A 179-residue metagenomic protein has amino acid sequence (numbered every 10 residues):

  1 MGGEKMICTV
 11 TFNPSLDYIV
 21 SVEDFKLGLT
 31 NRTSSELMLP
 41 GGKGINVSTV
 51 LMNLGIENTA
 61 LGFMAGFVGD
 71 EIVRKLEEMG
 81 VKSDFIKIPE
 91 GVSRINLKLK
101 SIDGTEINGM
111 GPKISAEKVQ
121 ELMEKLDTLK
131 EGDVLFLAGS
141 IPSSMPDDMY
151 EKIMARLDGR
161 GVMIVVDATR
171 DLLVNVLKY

Functional and structural regions predicted by a protein language model:
M1-L61, E71: Glycine-rich phosphate/adenosyl-contacting loop at the front of the ribokinase-like
E4-K5, E131-G132, G161: A general structural motif
C8-V10, E106-I107, V134-F136, V165: Structural motif
V10-P14, F63-G66, I88, S140 (+1 more regions): Cofactor-binding loop segments of dinucleotide-utilizing enzymes, especially the Rossmann-like FAD- and NAD(P)+-binding
N13-S15, I102-G104, G111-P112, S140-S143: Short glycine-rich anion-binding loops that position phosphate/pyrophosphate groups of nucleotides and phosphorylated
L29, N53-D133: Conserved N-terminal subdomain of the carbohydrate kinase-like
V47, L122-K125, M149, I153: A general structural detector for well-ordered alpha-helical segments in enzyme core domains, enriched
V134-Y179: Conserved beta-alpha-beta core of the PfkB/ribokinase-like small-molecule kinase fold
